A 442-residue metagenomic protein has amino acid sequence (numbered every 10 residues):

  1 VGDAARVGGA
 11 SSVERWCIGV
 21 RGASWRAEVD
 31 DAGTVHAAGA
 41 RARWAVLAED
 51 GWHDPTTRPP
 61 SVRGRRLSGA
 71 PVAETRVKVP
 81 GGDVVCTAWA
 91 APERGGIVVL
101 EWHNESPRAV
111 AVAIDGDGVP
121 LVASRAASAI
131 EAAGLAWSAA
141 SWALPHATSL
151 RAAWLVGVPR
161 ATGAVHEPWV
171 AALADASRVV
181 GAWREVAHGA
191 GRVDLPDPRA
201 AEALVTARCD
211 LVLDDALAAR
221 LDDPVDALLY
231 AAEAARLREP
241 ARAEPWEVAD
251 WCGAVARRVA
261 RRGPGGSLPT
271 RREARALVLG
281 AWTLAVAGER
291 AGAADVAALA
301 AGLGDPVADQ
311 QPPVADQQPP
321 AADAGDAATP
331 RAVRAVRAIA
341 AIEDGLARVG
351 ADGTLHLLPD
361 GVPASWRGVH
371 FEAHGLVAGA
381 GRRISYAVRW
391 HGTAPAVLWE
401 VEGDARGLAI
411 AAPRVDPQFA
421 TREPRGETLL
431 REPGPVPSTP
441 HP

Functional and structural regions predicted by a protein language model:
V1, D305, P312, Q318-P319: Short, intrinsically disordered, low-complexity terminal segments
V1-V205, A243, Q318, A324-P442: Terminal accessory carbohydrate-recognition/targeting modules of carbohydrate-active enzymes
A182-A301, Q310, D316: Substrate-binding groove/exosite segments of carbohydrate-active enzymes
A260, P264, A301-A308, A347-A351 (+2 more regions): Hydrophobic alpha-helix feature that most strongly marks membrane-spanning transmembrane helices and their immediate
E273, Q310-Q311, A327, S365: Helix-centric, low-specificity signal for extended rod-like, repetitive segments
